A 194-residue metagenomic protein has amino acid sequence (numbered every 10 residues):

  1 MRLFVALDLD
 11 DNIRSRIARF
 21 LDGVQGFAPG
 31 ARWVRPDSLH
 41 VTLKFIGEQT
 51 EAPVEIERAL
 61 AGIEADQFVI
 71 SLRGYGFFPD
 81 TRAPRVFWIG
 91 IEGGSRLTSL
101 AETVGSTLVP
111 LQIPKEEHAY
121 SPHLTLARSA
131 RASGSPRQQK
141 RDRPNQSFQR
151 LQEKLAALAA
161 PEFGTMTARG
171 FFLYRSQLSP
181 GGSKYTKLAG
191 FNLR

Functional and structural regions predicted by a protein language model:
M1-R194: Histidine-dependent nucleotide/RNA phosphoesterase domain, centered on the 2H-phosphoesterase fold with its duplicated
